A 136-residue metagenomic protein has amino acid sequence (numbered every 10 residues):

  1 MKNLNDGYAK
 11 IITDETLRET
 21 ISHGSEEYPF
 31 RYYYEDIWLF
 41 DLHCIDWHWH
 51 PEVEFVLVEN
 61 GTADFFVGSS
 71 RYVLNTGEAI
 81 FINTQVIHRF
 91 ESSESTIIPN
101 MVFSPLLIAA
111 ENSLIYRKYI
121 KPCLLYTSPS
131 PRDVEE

Functional and structural regions predicted by a protein language model:
M1-F66, S70-Y72: Generic protein-terminus/edge-of-domain signal
D41, T76-G77, Q85, S104: Tight coil/turn sites that cap or link beta-strands
V53, E78, P99: Residue-level detector of short, conserved catalytic/binding motifs and their immediate flanks
D64, R89, V134: Active-site loop signature of alpha/beta-hydrolase-fold enzymes
S69-F81: Short acidic-glycine-tyrosine-enriched beta hairpin
Q85-L106, I115: Ligand-binding loop in jelly-roll beta-barrel domains
L106-L125: Double-stranded beta-helix
Y126-E136: Single conserved hydrophobic/aromatic residue that forms the stacking wall/gate of nucleotide- or nucleobase-binding
